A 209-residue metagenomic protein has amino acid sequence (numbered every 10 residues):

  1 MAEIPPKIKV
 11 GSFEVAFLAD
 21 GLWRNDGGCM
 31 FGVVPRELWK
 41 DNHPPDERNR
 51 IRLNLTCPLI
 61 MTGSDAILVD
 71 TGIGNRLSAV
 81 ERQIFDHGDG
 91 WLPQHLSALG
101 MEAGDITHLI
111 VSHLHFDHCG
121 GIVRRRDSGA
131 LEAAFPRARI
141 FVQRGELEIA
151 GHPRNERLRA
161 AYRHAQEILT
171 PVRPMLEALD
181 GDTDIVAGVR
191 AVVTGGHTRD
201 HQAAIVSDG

Functional and structural regions predicted by a protein language model:
M1-A2, R52-N54, L179, T198-D200: Residues that act as N-cap/strand-start positions at coil-to-secondary-structure junctions
I4-L99, A203-G209: Conserved beta-strand hairpin/beta-sheet module of binuclear metal-dependent hydrolase folds, prominently
D46, I122, A150: Hydrophobic small-molecule pocket/channel-lining residues, especially in calycin-type beta-barrels
D70, H113, H197: Conserved G/P- and acidic residue-centered "switch" motifs that form tight phosphate/ATP-binding loops in soluble
I73, F116, D200: Short active-site segment of divalent metal-dependent hydrolases/proteases that encodes the spacing between
R82-F85, C119-A130: Metal-dependent catalytic neighborhoods of phosphoester/phosphodiester hydrolases
H87-M101, D105, D127, E132-V193 (+1 more regions): Metallo-beta-lactamase
I106-D117: Metallo-beta-lactamase
